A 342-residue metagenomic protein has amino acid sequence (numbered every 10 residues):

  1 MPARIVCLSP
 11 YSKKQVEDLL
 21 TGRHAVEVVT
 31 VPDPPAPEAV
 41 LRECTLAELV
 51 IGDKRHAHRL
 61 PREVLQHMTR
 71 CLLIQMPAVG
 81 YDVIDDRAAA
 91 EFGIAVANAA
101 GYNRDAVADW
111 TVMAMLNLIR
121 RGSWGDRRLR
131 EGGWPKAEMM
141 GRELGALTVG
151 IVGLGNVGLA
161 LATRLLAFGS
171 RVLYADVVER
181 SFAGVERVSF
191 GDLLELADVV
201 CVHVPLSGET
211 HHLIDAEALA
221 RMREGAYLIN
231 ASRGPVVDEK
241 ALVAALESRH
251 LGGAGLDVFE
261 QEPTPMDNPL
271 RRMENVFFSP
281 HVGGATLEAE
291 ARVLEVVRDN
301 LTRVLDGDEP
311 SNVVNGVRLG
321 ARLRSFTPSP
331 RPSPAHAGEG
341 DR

Functional and structural regions predicted by a protein language model:
M1-R55, G169-L173, R322, F326: N-terminal glycine-/charge-rich "phosphate-binding" loop or analogous flexible N-terminal tail
E48-D126: Phosphate/diphosphate ligand-binding glycine-rich loop within oxidoreductases
H58-L60, R171, V177-P269: Rossmann-like adenosine-cofactor binding region
F92-I94, A99-T148, A160-T163, A167 (+1 more regions): Phosphate-binding beta-alpha-beta segment of Rossmann-like dinucleotide-binding domains, i.e., the NAD(P)
V96, G225-P328: Rossmann-like dinucleotide-binding domain for NAD(H)/NADP(H)
I151-V152: Conserved N-terminal Rossmann-fold NAD(P)-binding element of oxidoreductases
V157: Hydrophobic/small residue at the entry helix of a nucleotide-binding pocket
P330, A337-D341: A cross-taxon signal for low-complexity, glycine/charged-rich
